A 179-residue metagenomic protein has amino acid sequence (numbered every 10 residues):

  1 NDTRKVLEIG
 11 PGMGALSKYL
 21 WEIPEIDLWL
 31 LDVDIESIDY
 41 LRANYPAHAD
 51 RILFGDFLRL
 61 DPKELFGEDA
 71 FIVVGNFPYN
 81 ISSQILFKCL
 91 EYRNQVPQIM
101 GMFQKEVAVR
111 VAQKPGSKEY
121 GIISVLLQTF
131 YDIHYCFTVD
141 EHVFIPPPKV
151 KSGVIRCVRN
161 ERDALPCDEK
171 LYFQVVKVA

Functional and structural regions predicted by a protein language model:
N1-V178: Catalytic cores of RNA-modifying enzymes
